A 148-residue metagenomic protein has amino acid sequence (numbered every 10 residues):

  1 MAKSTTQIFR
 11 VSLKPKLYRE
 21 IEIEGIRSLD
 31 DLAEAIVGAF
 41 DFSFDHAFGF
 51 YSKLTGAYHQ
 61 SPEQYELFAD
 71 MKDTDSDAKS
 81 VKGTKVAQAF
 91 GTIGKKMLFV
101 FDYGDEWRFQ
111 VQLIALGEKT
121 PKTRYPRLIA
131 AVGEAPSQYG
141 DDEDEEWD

Functional and structural regions predicted by a protein language model:
M1-D148: Short linear regulatory motifs enriched in tryptophan with gly/pro/ser
